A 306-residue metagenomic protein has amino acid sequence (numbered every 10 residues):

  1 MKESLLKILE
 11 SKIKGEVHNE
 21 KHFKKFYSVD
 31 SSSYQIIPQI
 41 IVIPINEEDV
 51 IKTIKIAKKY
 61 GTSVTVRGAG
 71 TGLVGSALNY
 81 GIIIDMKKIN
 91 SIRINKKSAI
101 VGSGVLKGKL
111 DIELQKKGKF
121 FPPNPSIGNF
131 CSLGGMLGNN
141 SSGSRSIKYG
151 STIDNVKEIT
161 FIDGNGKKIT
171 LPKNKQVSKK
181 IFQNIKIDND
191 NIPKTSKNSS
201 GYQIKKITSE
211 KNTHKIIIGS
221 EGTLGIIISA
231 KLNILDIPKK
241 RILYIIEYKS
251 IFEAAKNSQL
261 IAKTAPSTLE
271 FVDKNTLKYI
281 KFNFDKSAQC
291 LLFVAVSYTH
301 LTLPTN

Functional and structural regions predicted by a protein language model:
M1-K55, A69-S98, S126, Y149 (+4 more regions): N-terminal flexible segment immediately upstream of the FAD-binding catalytic core in FAD-dependent oxidoreductases
I36-I40, Y244-I246, Q289-S297: Short, hydrophobic beta-strand segments
D49-K52, E253-K256, L301: Short, conserved charged micro-motifs
T62-S63, F120, S267-T268: Residue-level detector of anion-binding/catalytic polar loops
R93-N95, S103, K107-A265: FAD-binding subdomain of flavoenzyme oxidoreductases
T299-T305: Conserved small/polar residues in nucleotide/adenosyl-binding loops
